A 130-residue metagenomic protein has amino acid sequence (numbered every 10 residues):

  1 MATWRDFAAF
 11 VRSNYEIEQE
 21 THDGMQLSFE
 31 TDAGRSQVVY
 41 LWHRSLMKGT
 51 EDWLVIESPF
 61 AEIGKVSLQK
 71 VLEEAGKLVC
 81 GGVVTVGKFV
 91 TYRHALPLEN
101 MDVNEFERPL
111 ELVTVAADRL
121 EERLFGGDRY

Functional and structural regions predicted by a protein language model:
M1, R129-Y130: C-terminal end-of-chain micro-motif
M1-V38, T85: Charge-rich, low-complexity N-terminal segments
T3-F7, I63-S67, E105-L112, A116: Short amphipathic alpha-helical segments
A8-V11, V71-A75, L110: A generic alpha-helix structural signal
V11-Y15, A75, A117, E121: Hydrophobic, Leu/Ile/Phe/Ala-enriched alpha-helical segments that form helix-helix packing faces
D32-V38, R44-T50, F60-K65: Short, charged/polar surface micro-motifs in flexible loops or helix N-caps
T50-R93: Short, internal acidic amphipathic alpha-helical interface segments that mediate docking to partner proteins
C80-E111, V115-R129: Well-ordered alpha/beta subsegment
